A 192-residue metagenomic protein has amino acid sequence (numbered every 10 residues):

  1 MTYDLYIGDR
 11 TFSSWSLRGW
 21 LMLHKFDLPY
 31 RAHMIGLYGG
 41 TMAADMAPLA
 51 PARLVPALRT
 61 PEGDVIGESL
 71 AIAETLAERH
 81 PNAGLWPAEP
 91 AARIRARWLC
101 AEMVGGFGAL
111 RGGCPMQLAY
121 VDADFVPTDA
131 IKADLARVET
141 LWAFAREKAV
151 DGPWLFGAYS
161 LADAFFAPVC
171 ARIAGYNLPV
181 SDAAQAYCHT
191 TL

Functional and structural regions predicted by a protein language model:
M1-T128: GST-like domain detector, emphasizing the conserved glutathione-binding G-site in the N-terminal thioredoxin-like
F107-L192: GST-like fold's C-terminal all-alpha helical module
